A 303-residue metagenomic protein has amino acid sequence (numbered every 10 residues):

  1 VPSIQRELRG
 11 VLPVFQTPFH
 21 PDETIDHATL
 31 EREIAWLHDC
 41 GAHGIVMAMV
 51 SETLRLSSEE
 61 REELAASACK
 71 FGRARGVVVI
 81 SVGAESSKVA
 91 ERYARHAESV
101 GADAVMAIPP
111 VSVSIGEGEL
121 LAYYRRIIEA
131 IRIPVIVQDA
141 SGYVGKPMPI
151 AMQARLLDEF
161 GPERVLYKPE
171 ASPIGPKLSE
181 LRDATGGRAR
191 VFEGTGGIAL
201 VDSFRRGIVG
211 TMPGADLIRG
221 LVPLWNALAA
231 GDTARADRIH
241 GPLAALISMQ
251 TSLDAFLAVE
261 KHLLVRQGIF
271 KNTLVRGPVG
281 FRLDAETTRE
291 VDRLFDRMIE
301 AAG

Functional and structural regions predicted by a protein language model:
P2-P147, G280: Active-site beta->alpha loop and helix N-cap motifs at the rims of alpha/beta catalytic domains
P2-S3, L12-Q16, C40, I208 (+1 more regions): C-terminal alpha-helical cap/extension of soluble enzyme domains
E7, D26-T29, E33, E60 (+13 more regions): General structural feature for long, well-ordered alpha-helical segments within catalytic domains of soluble enzymes
M47, A107, Q138, P213 (+2 more regions): Residue-level detector of family-conserved "landmark" positions at structurally sensitive sites
K70-G76, V100-G101, I131-I133, E159-E163 (+2 more regions): Short helix-capping segments at alpha-helix termini
S141-L253: Catalytic alpha/beta core domains of metabolic enzymes, predominantly
